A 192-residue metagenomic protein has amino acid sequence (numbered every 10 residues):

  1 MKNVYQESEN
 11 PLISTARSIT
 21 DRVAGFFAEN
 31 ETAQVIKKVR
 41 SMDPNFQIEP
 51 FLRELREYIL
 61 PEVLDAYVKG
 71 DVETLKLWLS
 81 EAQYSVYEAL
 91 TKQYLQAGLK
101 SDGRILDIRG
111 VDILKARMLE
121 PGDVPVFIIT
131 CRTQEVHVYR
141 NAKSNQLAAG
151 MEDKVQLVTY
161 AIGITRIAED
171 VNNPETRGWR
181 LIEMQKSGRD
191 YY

Functional and structural regions predicted by a protein language model:
M1-E9: N-terminal mitochondrial targeting presequence
T15-G110: Core segments of small alpha/beta cavity-forming domains
L95-S101, I113-A116, T165-E169: Intrinsically disordered, low-complexity boundary segments flanking structured domains
D107-E120: Short amphipathic beta-strand and strand-loop transition segments with alternating hydrophobic
R117-P121, V126-Y192: Compact beta-sheet-dominated globular domain cores
